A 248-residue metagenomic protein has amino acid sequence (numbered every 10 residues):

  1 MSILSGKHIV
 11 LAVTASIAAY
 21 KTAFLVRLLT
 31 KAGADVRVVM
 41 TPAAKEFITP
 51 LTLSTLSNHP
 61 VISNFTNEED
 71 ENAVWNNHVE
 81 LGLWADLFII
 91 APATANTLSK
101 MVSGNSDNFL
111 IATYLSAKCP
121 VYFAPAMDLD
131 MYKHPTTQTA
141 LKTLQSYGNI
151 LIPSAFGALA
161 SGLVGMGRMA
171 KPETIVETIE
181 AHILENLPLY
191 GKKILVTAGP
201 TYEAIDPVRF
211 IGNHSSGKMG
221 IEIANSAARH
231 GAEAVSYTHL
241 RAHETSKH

Functional and structural regions predicted by a protein language model:
M1-A43, Y122-P125, R209-S226: N-terminal phosphate-binding or glycine-rich loops at protein starts, especially the Walker A/P-loop of NTPases
S16-I17, N67, A93-L98, M127-L129 (+2 more regions): Short glycine-rich anion-binding loops that position phosphate/pyrophosphate groups of nucleotides and phosphorylated
S54-I90, A95-L98: Glycine-rich oxoanion-binding loops at beta->alpha junctions
A95-S106, M131-H134, I205-G212: Glycine/threonine-rich flexible loop motifs
M101-D128: Short, acidic/small-residue loops that bind anionic groups at enzyme active sites
C119-A155, G167-T174: Short, glycine-/small-residue-rich phosphate/pyrophosphate-handling segment
F156-I194, G212: Glycine-rich phosphate/pyrophosphate-binding loop and the adjoining helix
T238-T245: Conserved small/polar residues in nucleotide/adenosyl-binding loops
